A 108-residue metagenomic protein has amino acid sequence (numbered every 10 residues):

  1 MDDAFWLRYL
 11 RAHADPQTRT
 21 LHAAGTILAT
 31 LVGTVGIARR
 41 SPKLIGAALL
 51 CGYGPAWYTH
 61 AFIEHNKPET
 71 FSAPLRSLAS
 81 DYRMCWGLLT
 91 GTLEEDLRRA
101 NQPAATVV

Functional and structural regions predicted by a protein language model:
M1-V108: Short amphipathic, positively biased membrane-proximal segments that drive organelle/inner-membrane targeting
